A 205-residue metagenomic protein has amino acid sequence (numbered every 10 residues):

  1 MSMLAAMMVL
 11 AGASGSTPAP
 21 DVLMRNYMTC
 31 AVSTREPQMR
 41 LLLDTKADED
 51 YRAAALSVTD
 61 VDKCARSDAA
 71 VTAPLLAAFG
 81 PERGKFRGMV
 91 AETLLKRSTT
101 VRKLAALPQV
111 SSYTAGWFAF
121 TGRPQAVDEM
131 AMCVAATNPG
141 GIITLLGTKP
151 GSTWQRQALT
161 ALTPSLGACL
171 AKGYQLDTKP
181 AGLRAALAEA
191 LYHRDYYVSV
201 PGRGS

Functional and structural regions predicted by a protein language model:
M1-G12: Sec-dependent N-terminal signal peptides
S14-S98: N-terminal Sec/ER secretory leader and immediately downstream segment of secreted/extracellular precursors
T17, V101, A105, F120 (+4 more regions): Extended amphipathic alpha-helical regions
P20-R25, V32, T121-M130, A135 (+1 more regions): Short, low-complexity cationic-aromatic patches
R25-M28, E36, V127-A131, P139 (+2 more regions): Extracytoplasmic/secreted envelope proteins and their assembly/folding machinery, especially bacterial periplasmic
M39-R52, I142-R156, G202: Short, tandemly repeated low-complexity microdomains enriched for cysteine and small residues
F86-G151: Extended amphipathic alpha-helical interaction segments
Q157-S205: A cross-kingdom marker for long, charged
